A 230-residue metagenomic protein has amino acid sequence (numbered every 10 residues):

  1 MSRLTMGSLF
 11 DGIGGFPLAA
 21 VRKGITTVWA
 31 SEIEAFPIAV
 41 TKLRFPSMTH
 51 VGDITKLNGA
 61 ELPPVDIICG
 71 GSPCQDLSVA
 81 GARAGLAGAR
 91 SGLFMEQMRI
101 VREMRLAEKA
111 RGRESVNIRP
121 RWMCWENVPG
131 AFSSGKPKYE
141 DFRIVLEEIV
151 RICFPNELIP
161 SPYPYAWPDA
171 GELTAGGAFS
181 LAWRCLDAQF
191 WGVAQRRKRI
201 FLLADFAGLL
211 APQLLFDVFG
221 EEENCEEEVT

Functional and structural regions predicted by a protein language model:
S2-M6: Extreme N-terminal starter segment of soluble prokaryotic enzymes
S8-G14: Class I SAM-dependent methyltransferase "Motif I" SAM/SAH-binding loop
G15, A19-T26, R44: A short, Lys/Arg-enriched amphipathic alpha-helix followed by its capping loop at the start of a domain
A30-S31: The conserved SAM/SAH-binding core of class I Rossmann-like methyltransferase domains, concentrating on the hydrophobic
E34-A35: Conserved SAM/SAH-binding beta-strand->alpha-helix loop
A39-H50: Short, conserved SAM-binding/catalytic segment of Class I S-adenosyl-L-methionine-dependent methyltransferases
L57-V65, L77-T230: Class I S-adenosyl-L-methionine
V65-G71: Short SAM/SAH-binding signature in class I
